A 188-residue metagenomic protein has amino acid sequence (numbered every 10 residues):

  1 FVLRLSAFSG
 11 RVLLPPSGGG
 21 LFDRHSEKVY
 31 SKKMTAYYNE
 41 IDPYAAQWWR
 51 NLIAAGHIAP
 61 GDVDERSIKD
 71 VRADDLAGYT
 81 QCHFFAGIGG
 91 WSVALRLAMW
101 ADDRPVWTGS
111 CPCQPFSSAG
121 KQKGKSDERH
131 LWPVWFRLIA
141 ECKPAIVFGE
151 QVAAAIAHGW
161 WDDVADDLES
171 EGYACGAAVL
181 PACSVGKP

Functional and structural regions predicted by a protein language model:
F1-S6: Extreme N-terminal basic, low-complexity initiation segments that serve as generic localization/processing leaders
S9-A73, Q81-D103: Conserved S-adenosyl-L-methionine
A73-T80, R96-V106, C111-P188: Class I S-adenosyl-L-methionine
